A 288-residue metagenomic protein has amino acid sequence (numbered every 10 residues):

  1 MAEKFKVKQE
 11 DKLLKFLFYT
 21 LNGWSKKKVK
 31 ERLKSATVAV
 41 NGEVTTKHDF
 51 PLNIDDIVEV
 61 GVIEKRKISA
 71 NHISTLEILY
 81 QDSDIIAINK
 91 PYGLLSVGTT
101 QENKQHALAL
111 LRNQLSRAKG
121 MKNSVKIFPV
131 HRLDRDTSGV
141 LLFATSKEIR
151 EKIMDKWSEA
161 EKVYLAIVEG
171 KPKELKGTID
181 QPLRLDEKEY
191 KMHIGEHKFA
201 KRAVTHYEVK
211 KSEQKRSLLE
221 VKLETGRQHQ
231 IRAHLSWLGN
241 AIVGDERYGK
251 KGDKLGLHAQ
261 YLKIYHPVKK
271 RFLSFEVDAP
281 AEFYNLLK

Functional and structural regions predicted by a protein language model:
M1-E31, S74-L76, K198, V204 (+2 more regions): Pseudouridine synthases involved in rRNA/tRNA modification
M1-K176, R184, E282-L286: RNA pseudouridine synthases
K34-A36, I54-D56, D84, A160-Y164 (+8 more regions): A generic structural signal for short beta-strands and their flanking turns/coil linkers
K47-P51, E220, K254: Short, surface-exposed secondary-structure edge patches
L94-V97, K191, S217: Short small-residue beta-strand/loop micro-motif enriched in glycine and branched aliphatics
R135, K173-E174, K188, K211-K215 (+1 more regions): Short, conserved beta-turn/loop elements at beta-strand boundaries and strand-helix junctions
V140, S217-V221: A generic structural motif
Y190-K198: Short aromatic-glycine motifs in intrinsically disordered, low-complexity regions
